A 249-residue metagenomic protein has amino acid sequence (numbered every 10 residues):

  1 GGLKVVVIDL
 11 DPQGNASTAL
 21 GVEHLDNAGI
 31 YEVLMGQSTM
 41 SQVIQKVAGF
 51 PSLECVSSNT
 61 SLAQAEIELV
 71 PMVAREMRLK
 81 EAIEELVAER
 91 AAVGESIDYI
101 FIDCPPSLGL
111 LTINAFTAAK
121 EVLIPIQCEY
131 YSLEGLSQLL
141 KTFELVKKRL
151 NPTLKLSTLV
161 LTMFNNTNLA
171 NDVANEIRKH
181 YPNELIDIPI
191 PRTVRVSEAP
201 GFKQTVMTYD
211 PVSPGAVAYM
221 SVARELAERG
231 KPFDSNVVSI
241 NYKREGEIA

Functional and structural regions predicted by a protein language model:
G1-A249: P-loop NTP-binding core
